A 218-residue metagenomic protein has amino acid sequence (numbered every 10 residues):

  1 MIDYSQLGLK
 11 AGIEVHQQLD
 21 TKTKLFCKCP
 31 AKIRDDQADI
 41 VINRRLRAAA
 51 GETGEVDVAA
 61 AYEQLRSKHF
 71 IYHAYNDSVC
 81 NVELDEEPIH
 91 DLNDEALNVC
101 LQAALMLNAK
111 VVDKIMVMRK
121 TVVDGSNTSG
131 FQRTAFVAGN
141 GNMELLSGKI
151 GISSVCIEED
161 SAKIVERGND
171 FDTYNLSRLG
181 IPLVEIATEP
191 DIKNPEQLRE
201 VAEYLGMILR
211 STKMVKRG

Functional and structural regions predicted by a protein language model:
M1-G218: Basic, nucleic-acid-interacting segments
